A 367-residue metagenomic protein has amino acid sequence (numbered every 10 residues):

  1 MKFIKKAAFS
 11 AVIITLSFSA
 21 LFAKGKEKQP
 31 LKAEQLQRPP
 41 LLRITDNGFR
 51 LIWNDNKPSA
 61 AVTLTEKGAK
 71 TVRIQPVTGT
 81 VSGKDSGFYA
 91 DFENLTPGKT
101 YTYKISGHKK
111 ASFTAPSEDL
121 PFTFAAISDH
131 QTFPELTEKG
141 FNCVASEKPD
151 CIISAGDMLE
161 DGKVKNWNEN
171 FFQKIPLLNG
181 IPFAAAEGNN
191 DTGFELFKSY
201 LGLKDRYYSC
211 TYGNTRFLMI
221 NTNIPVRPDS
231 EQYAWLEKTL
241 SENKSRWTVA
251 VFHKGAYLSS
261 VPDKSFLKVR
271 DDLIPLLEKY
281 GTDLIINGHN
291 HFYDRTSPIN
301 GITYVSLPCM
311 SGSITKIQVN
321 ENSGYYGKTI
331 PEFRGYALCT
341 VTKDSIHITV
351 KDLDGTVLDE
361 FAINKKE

Functional and structural regions predicted by a protein language model:
M1-F9: Bacterial N-terminal signal peptides that target proteins for export
A8, L21-A126, Q131, S146 (+2 more regions): Acidic, histidine-bearing metal-coordination/catalytic regions of metal-dependent phosphoesterases
S10-S19: Bacterial N-terminal signal peptides
R73-G87, T123-T137, E160-G162, F194 (+4 more regions): Acidic/histidine-rich helix-loop elements that form or flank divalent-metal/phosphate-binding sites at the catalytic
D91-F92, T100-A115, K165-T248, D263-L284 (+1 more regions): Extended active-site neighborhood of metal-dependent phosphoesterases/phosphodiesterases
F122-F194, K198-S199: Conserved, compact domain cores that house catalytic/ligand-binding motifs in diverse enzymes and effector modules
F124-A126, I153, F217-M219, V249-V251 (+1 more regions): Structural motif
I127-Q131, G156-M158, N189-N190, T222-N223 (+3 more regions): Active-site metal-binding loops of divalent metal-dependent hydrolases
